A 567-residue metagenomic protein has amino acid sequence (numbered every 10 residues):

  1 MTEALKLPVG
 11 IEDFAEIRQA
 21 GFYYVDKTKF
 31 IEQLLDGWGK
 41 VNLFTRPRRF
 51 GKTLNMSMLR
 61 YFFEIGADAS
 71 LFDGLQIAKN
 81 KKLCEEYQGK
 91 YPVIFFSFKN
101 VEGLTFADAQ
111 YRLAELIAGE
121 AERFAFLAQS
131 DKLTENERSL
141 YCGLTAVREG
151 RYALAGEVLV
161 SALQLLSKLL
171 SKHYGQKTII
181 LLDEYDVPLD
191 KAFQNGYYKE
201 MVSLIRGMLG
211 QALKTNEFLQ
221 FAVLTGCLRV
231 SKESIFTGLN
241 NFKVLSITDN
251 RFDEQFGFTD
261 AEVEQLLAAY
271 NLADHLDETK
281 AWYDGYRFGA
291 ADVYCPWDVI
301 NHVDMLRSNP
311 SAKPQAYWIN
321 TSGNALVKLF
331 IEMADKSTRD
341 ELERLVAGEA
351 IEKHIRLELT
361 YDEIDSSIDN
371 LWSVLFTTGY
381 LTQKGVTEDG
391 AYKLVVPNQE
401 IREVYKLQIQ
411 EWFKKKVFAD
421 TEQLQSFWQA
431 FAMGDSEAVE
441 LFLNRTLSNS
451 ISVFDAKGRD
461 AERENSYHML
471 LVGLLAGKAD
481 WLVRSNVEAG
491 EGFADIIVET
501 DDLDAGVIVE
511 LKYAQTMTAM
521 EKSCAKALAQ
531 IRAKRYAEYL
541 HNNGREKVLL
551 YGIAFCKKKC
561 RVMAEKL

Functional and structural regions predicted by a protein language model:
M1-N80: Walker A/P-loop-proximal flanking segment of P-loop NTPase domains
V9-R18, D108, R112-V160, P188-F193: Conserved P-loop NTPase mechanochemical-coupling segment
G10, Y61-F126: P-loop NTPase motor core
A121, A162-H173, E200-Q220, Y536-Y539: Substrate-engagement module of ASCE P-loop NTPases
V187, Y197-G238: Sensor-1/coupling segment of RecA-like P-loop NTPase cores
K232-G238, L245-D304, E341: Amphipathic alpha-helical segments of the small helical/lid subdomains adjacent to P-loop NTPase cores
F242, Y294-R535, C560-L567: Extended alpha-helical interface modules used as scaffolds for assembling large macromolecular complexes
Y539, N543-L567: Domain-level recognition of nuclease-like catalytic cores that cleave nucleotide substrates
